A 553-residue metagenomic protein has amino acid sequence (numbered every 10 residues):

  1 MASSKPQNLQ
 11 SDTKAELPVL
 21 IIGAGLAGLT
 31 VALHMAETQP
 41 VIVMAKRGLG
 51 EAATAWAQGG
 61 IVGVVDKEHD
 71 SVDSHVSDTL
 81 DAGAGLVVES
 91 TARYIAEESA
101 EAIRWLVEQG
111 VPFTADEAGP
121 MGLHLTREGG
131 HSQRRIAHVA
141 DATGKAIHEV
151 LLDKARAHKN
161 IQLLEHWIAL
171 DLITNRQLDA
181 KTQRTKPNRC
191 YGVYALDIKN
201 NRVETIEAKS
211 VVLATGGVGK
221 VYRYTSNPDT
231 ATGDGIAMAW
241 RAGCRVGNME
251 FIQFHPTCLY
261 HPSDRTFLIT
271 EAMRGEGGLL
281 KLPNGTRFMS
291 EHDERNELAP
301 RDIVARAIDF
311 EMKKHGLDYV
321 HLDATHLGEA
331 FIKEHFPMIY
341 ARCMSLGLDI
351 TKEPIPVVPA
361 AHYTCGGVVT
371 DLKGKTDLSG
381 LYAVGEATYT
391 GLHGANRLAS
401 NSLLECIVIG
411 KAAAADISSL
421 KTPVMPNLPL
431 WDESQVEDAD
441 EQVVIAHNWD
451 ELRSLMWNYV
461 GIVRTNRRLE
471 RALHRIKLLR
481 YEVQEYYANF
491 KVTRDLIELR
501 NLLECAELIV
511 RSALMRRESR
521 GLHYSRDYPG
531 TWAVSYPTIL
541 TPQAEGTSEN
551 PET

Functional and structural regions predicted by a protein language model:
A2-L9, K14-P18, H34, P40 (+10 more regions): Glycine- and aromatic-enriched mobile tails/lids
V19-V43: N-terminal Rossmann-like FAD-binding beta1-loop-alpha1 element of flavoenzymes
L20-I22, I206-T215: Short hydrophobic core segments
R47-D78, A84, Q253, D264-F267: Conserved N-terminal glycine-rich FAD pyrophosphate-binding loop of Rossmann-like flavoproteins
V87-A100, R135-D153, L164, T225-G233 (+3 more regions): Short beta-strand to alpha-helix junction loop
V107-R202, A214, C258-H261: Conserved redox-cofactor binding core of oxidoreductases
S210-F267, K314, N401-A412: Glycine-rich loop(s) and the adjacent beta-strand/alpha-helix scaffold that form part
M238, C244-I355, D416-P423: An anion/pyrophosphate-binding glycine-rich loop and adjacent beta-alpha core in soluble alpha-beta enzymes
